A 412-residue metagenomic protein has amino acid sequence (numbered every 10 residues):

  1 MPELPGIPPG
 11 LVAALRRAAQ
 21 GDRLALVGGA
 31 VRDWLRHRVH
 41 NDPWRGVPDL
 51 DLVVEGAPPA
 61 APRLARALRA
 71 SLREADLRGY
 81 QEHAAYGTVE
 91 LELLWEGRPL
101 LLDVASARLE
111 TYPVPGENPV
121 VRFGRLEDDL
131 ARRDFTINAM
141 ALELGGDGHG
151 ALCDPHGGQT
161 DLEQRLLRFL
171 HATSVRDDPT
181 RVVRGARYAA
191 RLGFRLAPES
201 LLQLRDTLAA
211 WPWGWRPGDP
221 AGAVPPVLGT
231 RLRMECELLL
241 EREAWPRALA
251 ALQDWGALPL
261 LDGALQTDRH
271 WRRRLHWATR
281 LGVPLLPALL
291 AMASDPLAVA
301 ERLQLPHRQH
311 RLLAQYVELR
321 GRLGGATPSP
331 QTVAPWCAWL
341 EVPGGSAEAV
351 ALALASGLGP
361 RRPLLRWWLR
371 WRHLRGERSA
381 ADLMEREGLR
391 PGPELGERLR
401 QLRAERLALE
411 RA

Functional and structural regions predicted by a protein language model:
M1-A412: Catalytic cores of the polymerase beta-like nucleotidyltransferase superfamily and closely associated nucleotide
